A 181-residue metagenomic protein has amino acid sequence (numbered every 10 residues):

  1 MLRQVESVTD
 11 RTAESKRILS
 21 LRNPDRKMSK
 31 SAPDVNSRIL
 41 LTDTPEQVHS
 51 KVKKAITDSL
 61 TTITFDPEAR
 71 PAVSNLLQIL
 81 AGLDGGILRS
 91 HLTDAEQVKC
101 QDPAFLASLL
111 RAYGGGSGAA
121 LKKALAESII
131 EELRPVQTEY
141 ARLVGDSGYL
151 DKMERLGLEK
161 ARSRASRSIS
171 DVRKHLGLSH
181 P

Functional and structural regions predicted by a protein language model:
M1-P181: Conserved nucleotide- and phosphate/pyrophosphate-binding catalytic cores in adenylate/nucleotidyl-handling enzymes
